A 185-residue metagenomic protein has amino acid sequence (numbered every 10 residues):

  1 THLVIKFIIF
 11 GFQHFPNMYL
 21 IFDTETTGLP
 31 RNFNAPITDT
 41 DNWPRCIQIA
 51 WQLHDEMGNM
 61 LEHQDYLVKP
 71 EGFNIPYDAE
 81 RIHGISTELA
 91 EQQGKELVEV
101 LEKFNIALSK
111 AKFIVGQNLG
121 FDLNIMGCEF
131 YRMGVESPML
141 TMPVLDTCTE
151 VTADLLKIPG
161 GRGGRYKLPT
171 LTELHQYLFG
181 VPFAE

Functional and structural regions predicted by a protein language model:
F7-F12, N17, N32, W43-T87 (+1 more regions): Metal-dependent phosphoesterase core characteristic of DEDDh/y 3'-5' exonuclease domains
Y19-I21: Short glycine-aspartate micro-motif
T24-N32, I37: Short acidic, Gly/Ser-rich segments with clustered Asp/Glu that frequently serve as metal-coordination loops in enzyme
I37-W43: Short consensus segments that form the blades of beta-propeller domains, in both extracellular/periplasmic
Q92-L101: Glycine-rich, highly charged phosphate/nucleotide-binding loops
